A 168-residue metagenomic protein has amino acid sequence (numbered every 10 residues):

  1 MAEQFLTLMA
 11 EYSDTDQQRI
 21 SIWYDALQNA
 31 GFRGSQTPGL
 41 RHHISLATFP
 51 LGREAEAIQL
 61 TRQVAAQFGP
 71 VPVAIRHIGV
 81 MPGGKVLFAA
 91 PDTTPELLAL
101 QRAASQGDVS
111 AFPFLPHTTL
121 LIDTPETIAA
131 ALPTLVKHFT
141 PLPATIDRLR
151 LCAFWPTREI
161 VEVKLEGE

Functional and structural regions predicted by a protein language model:
M1-P70, P91-T145, E159-E168: Basic, often amphipathic N-terminal segments
T7, V86, R148: Short hydrophobic/aromatic beta-strand or adjacent loop that forms the aromatic wall/cage of a ligand/substrate-binding
R76: Substrate/cofactor-recognition hotspot
G79-L87: Short, basic/glycine-rich phosphate-binding loops at helix/coil junctions that contact nucleotide phosphates
R150-W155: Short, exposed beta-strand-loop hairpins at the edges of beta-sheets in extracellular/periplasmic proteins
